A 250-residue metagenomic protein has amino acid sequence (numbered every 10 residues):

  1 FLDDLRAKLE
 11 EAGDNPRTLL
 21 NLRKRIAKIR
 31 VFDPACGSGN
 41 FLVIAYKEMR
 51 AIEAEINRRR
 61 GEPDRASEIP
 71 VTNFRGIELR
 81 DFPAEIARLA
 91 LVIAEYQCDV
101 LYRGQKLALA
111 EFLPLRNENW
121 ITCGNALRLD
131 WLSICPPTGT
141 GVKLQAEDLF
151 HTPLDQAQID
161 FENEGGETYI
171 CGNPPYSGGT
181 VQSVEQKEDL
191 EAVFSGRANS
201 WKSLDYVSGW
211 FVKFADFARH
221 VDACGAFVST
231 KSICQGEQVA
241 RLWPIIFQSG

Functional and structural regions predicted by a protein language model:
F1-G250: SAM-dependent methyltransferase catalytic region
